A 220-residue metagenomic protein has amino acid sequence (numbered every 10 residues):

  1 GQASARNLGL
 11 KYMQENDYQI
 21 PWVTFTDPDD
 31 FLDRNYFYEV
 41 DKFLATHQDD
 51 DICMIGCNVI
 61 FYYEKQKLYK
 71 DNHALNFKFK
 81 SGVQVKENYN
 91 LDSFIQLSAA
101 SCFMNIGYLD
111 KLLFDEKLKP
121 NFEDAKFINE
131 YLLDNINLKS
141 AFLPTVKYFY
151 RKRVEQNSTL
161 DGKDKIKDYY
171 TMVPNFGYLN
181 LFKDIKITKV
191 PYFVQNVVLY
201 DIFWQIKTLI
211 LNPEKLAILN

Functional and structural regions predicted by a protein language model:
G1-E15: Glycine-rich, basic loop-to-helix element that forms the pyrophosphate-binding segment of sugar-nucleotide handling
Q19-F31: Short beta-strand-to-loop acidic/aromatic patch adjacent to the donor-nucleotide binding site
F31, N35-H73: Conserved donor NDP-sugar-binding/catalytic core segment of glycosyltransferases
K70-F94: Short, flexible, basic/aromatic active-site loop/helix in glycosyltransferases
S98-L113: Conserved nucleotide-sugar donor-binding and metal-coordinating catalytic region shared by glycosyltransferases
K119-P120, L138-F176, L211-L219: Nucleotide-sugar-dependent glycosyltransferase catalytic core
P120-F127: Acidic donor-binding loop at a coil-to-helix junction in glycosyltransferase catalytic cores that engages
V190-Y192, V197-N220: Terminal low-complexity segments of carbohydrate-biosynthetic enzymes
